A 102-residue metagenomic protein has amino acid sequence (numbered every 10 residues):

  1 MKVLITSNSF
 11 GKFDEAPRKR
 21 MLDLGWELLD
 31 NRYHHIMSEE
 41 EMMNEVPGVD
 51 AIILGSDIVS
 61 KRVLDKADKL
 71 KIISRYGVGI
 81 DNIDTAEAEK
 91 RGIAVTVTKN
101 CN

Functional and structural regions predicted by a protein language model:
M1-V49: N-terminal glycine-/charge-rich "phosphate-binding" loop or analogous flexible N-terminal tail
D50-N102: Phosphate/diphosphate ligand-binding glycine-rich loop within oxidoreductases
